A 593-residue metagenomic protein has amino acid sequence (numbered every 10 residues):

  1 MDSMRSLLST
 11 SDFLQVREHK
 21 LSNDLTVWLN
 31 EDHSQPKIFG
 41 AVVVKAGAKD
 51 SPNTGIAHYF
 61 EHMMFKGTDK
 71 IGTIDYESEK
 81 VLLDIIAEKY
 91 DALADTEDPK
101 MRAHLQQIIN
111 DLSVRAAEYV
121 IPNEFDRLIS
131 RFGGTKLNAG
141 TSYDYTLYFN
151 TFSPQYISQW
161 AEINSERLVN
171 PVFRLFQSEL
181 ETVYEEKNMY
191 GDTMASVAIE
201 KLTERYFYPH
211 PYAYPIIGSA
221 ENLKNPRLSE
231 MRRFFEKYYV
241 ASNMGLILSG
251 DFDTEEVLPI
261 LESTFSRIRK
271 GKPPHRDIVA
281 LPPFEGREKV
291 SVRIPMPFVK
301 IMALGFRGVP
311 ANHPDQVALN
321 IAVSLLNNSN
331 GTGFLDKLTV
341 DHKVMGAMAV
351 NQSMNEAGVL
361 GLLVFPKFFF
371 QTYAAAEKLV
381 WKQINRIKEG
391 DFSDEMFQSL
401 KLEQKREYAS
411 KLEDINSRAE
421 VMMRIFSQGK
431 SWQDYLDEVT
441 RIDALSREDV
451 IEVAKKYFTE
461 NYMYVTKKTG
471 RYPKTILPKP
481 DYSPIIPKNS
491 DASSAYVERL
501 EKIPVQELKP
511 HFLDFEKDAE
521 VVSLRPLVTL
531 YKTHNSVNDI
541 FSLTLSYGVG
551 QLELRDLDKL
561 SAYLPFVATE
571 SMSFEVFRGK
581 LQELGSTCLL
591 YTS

Functional and structural regions predicted by a protein language model:
M1-W28, D253-R293, I301, D336 (+2 more regions): Proteolytic maturation boundary segments
W28-N30, Q35-D50, I56-Y59, T73-E166 (+8 more regions): M16 family metallopeptidases and their MPP-like homologs
M63-D75: Metal-associated gating/positioning segment near the N- to mid-region
N138-G140, E236-Y238, I294, N351-M354 (+1 more regions): Replace "in large, NTP-powered and nucleic-acid-processing enzymes" with "in large, NTP-powered factors and other
E166-F173, F265-G271, K382-E389: A common structural junction motif
F173, L180-E181, A195, I199 (+2 more regions): Non-catalytic, conformational "gating/processing" segments within enzyme and secreted inhibitor domains
Y184-D192, A280-I294, K401-L412, S593: Short, conserved secondary-structure transition motifs
